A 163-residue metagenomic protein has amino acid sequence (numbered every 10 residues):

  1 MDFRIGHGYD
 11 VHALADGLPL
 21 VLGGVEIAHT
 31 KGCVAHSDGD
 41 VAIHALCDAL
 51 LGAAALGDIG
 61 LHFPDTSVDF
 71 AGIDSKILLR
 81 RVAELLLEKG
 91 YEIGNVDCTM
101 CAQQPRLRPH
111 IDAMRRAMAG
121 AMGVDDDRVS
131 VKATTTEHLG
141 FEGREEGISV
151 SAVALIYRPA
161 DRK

Functional and structural regions predicted by a protein language model:
M1-D2, P159-K163: Short, low-complexity, intrinsically disordered N-terminal peptides in bacterial proteins
D2-A117, A121-M122: RNase III-family endoribonuclease catalytic core
R108-P109, H138-F141: Short active-site-adjacent structural elements
D125-R128: Short acidic capping loops at alpha-helix termini that bridge into adjacent secondary structure
V131-T135: Pyridoxal 5′-phosphate
E142-D161: C-terminal edge-of-domain segments
